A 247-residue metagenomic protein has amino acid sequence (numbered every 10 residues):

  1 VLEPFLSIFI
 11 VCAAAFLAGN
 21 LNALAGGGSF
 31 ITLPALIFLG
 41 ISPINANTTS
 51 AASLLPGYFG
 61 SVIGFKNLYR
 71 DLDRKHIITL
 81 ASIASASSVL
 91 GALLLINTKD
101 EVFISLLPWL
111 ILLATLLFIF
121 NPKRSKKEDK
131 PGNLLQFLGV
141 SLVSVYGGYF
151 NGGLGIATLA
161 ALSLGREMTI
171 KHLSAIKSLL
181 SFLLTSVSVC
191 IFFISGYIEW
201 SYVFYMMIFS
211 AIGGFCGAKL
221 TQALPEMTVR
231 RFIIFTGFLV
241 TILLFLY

Functional and structural regions predicted by a protein language model:
V1-I8, I37-T48, I96-V102, F193-S201 (+1 more regions): Helix-coil boundary and interhelical linker segments in multi-pass alpha-helical membrane proteins
V1-S42, S125-S174, S181, F204: Selected transmembrane alpha-helices and immediately adjacent juxtamembrane segments of polytopic inner-membrane
I8, A51, P108-I111, T115 (+4 more regions): Residues within membrane-spanning alpha-helices of integral membrane proteins, especially the hydrophobic core/packing
F16-N20, A35, V62-I63, V89-L93 (+5 more regions): Alpha-helical transmembrane segments of multipass membrane proteins
I41-A51, D73-T79, E167-S178: Membrane-interface alpha-helices at helix entry/exit sites of multi-pass transporters
T49-V102, T185-F235: Selective hydrophobic functional segments
P56-S61, L112-I119, A161-G165, A211-C216: Alpha-helical transmembrane segments and their membrane-interface exit regions
G60-Y69, P108-G132, K219, T241-Y247: Transmembrane helix exit motif
